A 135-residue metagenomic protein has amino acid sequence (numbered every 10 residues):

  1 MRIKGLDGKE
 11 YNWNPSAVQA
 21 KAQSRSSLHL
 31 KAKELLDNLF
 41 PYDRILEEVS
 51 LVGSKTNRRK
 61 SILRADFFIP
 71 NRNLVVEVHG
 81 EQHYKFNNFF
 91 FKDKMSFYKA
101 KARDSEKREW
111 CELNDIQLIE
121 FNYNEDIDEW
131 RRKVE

Functional and structural regions predicted by a protein language model:
M1-E135: Nucleic-acid endo/exonuclease domains
